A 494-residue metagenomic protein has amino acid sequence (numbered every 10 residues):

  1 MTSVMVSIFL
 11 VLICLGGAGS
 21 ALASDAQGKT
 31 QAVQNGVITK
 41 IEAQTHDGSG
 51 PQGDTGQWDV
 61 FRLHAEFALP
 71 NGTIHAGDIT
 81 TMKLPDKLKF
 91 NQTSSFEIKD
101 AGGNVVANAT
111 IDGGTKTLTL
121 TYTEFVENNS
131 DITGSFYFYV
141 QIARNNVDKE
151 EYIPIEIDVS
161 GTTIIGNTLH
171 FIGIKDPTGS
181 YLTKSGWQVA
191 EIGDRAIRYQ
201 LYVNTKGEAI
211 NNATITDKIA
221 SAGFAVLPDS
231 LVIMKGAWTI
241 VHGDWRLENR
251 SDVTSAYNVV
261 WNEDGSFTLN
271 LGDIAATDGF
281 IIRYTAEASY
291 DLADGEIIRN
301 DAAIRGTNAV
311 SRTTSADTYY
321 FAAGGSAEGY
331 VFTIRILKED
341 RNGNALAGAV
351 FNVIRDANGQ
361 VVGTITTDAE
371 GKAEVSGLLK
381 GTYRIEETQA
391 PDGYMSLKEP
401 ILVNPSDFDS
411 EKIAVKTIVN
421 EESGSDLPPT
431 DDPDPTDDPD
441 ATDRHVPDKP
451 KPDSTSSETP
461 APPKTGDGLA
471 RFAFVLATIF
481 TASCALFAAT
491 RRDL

Functional and structural regions predicted by a protein language model:
T2-L494: Solvent-exposed loop/turn and edge beta-strand elements of beta-rich ligand-binding domains
